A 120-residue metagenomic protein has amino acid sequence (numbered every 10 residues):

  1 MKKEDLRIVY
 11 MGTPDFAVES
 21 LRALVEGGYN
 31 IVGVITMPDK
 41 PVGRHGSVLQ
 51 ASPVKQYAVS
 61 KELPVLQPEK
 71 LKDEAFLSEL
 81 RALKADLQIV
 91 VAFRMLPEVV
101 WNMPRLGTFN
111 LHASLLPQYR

Functional and structural regions predicted by a protein language model:
M1-R120: One-carbon transfer enzymes
